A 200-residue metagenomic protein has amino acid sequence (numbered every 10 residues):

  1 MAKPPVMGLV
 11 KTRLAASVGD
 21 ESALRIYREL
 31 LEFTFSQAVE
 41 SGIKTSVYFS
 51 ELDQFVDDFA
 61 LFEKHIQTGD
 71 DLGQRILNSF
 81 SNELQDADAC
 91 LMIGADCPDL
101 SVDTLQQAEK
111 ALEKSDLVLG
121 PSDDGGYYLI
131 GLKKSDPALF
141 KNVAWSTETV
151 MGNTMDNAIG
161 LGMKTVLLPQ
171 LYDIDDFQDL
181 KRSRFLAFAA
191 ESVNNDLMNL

Functional and structural regions predicted by a protein language model:
M1-R13: N-terminal nucleotide-binding beta1-loop-alpha1 segment
R13-E21, K64-H65: Short glycine-enriched, charge-decorated loop/helix-capping segments at active-site entrances that position
R25-I43: A short, N-terminal amphipathic alpha-helix
G42-E63: Acidic donor-binding segment of Leloir-type glycosyltransferases
D57-L91, T147-V150: Short phosphate-binding loop-to-helix
L100-G125: Conserved donor-nucleotide/metal-binding helix-loop-beta segment in metal-dependent transferases, i.e., the alpha-helix
D136-N157: Short, glycine-/small-residue-rich phosphate/pyrophosphate-handling segment
N153-L200: Conserved alpha/beta core of the MobA/IspD/sugar-nucleotide pyrophosphorylase nucleotidyltransferase superfamily
